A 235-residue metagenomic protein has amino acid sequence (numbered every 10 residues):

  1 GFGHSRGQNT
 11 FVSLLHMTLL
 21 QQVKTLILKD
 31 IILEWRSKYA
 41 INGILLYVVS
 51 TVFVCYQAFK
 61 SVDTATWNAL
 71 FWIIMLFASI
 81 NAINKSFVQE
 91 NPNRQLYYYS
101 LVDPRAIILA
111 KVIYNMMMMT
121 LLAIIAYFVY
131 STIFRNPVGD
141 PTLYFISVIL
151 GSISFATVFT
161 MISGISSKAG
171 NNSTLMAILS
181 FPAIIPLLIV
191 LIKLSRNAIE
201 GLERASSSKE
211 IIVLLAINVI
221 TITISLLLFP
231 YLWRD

Functional and structural regions predicted by a protein language model:
M17-G43: Aromatic- and glycine-rich beta-strand/loop motifs that create alpha-glucan
E34, I80-Y98: Transmembrane helix boundary and interhelical loop/hinge segments in multi-pass membrane proteins
K38-K60, F71-F77, L179-V190, I217-S225: Hydrophobic alpha-helical transmembrane segments of multi-pass membrane transport/permease proteins
A58-V62, F128-S147, S195-I211: Membrane-interfacial helix-loop-helix connectors in multipass membrane proteins
P104-Y130: Selective transmembrane-helix segments that form parts of the transport pathway or gating/packing helices in multipass
T132, N218-D235: Junction motif at the cytosolic side of a transmembrane helix
I149-F181, W233-D235: A structural motif at transmembrane helix-loop-helix junctions in multipass membrane proteins
V158-S163, L187-E200: Transmembrane alpha-helical segments of integral membrane proteins
